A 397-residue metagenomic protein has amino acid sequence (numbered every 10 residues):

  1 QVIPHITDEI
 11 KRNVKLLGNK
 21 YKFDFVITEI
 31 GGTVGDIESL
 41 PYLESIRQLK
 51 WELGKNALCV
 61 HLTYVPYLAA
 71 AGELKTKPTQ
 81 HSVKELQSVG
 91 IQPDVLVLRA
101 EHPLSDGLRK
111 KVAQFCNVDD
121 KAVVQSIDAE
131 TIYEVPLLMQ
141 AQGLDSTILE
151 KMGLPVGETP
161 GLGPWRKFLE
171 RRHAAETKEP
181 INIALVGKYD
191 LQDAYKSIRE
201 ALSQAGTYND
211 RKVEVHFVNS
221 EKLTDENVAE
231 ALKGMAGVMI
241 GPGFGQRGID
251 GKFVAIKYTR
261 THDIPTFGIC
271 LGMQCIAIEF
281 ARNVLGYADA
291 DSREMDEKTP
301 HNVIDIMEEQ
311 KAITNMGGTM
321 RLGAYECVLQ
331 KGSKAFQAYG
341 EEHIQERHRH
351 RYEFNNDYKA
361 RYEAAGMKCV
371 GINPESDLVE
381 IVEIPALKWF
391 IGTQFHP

Functional and structural regions predicted by a protein language model:
Q1-H343, H348-A386, Q394-P397: N-terminal beta1-alpha1 cap of cysteine-dependent amidohydrolase-like domains
